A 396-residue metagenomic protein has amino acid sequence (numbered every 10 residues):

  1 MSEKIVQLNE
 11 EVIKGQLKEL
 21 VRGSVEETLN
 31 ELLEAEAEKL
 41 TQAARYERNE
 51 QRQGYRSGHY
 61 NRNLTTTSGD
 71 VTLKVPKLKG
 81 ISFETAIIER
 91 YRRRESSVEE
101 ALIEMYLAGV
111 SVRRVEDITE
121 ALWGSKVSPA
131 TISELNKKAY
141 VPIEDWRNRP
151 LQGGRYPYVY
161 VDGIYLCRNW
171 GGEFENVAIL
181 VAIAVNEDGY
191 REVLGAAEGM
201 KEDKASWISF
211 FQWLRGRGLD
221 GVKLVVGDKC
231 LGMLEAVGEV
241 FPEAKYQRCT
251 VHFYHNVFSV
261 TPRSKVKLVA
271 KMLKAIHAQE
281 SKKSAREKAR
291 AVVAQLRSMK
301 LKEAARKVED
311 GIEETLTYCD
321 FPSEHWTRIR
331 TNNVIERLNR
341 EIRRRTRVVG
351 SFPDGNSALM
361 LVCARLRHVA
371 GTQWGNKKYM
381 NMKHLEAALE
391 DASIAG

Functional and structural regions predicted by a protein language model:
M1-I5, E11-K14, V21-T28, T65-G154 (+2 more regions): Short, positively charged, Gly/Tyr-enriched micro-motifs that form contact patches at catalytic or ligand/partner
S2-K4, A35-E38, Q42-A43, L107 (+1 more regions): Acidic/histidine-rich catalytic cores and adjacent linkers of DNA breakage/strand-transfer/modification proteins
S2-V12, L20-N30, E34-Y55: Subset of Sec-pathway N-terminal targeting signals
A43-K74: N-terminal juxtadomain amphipathic helix that follows a signal peptide/anchor or precedes a small N-terminal auxiliary
K74-K79, I87-R92, S125-K126, T131-V226 (+5 more regions): RNase H-like nuclease fold core
E84, V257-A291: Metal-dependent DNA phosphodiester-chemistry modules and their immediately adjacent helices/loops in DNA-processing
L224-L231, A236-M272: Conserved beta-strand -> loop -> alpha-helix junction used to position metal-binding or nucleic-acid-contacting
